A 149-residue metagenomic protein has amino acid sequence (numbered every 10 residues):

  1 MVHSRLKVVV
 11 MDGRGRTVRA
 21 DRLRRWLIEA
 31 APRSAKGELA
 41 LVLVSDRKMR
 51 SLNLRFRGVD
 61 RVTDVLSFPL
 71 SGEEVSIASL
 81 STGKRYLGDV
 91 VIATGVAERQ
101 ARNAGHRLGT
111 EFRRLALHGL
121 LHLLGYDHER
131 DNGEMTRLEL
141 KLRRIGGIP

Functional and structural regions predicted by a protein language model:
M1-R113, L121-P149: An acidic/histidine-cluster motif and surrounding catalytic segment that typifies divalent-metal-assisted enzyme active
